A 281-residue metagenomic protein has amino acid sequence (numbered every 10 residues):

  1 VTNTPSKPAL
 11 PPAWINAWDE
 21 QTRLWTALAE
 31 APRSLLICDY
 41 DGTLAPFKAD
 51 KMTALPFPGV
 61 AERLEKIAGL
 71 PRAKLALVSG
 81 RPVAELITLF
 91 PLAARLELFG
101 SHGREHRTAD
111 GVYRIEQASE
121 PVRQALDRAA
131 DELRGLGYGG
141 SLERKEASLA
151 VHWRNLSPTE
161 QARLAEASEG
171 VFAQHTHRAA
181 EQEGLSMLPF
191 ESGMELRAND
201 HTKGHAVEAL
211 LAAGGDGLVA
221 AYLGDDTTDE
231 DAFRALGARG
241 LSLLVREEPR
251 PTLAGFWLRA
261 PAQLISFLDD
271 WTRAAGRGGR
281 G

Functional and structural regions predicted by a protein language model:
T4-W18, A31, F57, G204-G281: Mg2+-dependent phosphoryl-transfer enzymes with acidic/Ser/Thr/Gly-rich catalytic loops
N16-P32, L86-P91: Short amphipathic alpha-helices and their capping/turn segments at secondary-structure boundaries
A29-D50, L77, V207: Asp-based phosphoryl-transfer active-site loop
S34-L36, L96, A220: The start of beta-strands in P-loop NTPase/AAA+ ATPase cores
L55-K145: Active-site phosphate-binding/coordination module
R72, R95, G139, Q182-G184 (+3 more regions): A generic structural signal for alpha->beta connector loops
D110-A118, T202-G204, W257-R259: Short, surface-exposed amphipathic charged segments that create phosphate/polyanion-binding patches used for binding
E143-L223, T227-L236, G240, V245-E248: Conserved acidic, metal-coordinating active-site core of Asp-based, Mg2+-dependent phosphoryl-transfer enzymes
